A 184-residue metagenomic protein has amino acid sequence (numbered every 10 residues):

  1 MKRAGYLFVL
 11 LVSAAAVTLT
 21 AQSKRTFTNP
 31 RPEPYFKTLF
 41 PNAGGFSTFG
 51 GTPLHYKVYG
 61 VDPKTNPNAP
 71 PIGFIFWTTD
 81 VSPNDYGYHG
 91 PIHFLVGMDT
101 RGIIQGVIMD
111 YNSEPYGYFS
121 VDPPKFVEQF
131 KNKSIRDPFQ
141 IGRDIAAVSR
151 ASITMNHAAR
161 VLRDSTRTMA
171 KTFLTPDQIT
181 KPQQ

Functional and structural regions predicted by a protein language model:
K2-Y6, S13-H93, D99-Q184: Intrinsically disordered terminal and processing segments
